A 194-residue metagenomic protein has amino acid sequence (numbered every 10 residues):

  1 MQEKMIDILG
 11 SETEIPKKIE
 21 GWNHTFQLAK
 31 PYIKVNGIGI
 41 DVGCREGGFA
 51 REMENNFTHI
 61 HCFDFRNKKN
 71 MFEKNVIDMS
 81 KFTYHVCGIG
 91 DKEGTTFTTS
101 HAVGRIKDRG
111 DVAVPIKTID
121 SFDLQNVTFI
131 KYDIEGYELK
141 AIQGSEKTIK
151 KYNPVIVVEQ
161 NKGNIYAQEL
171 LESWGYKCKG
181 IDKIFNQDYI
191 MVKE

Functional and structural regions predicted by a protein language model:
M1-E194: Phosphate/nucleotide-binding beta-alpha loop and adjacent structural elements of enzyme active sites
